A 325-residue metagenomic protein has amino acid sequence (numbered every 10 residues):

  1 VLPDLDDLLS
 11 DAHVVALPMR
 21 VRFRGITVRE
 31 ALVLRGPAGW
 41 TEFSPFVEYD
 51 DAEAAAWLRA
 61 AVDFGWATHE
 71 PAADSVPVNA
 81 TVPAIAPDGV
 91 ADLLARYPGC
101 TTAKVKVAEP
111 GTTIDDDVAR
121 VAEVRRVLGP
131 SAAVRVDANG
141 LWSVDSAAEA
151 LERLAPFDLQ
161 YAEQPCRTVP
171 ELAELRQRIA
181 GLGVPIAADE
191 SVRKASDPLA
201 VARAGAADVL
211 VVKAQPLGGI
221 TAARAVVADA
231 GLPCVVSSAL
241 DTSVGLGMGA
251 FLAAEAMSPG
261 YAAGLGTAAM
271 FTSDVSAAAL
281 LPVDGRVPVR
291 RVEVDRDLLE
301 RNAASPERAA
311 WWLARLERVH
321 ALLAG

Functional and structural regions predicted by a protein language model:
V1-H13, L17-A31, W40-P45, W66-A67 (+1 more regions): Flexible C-terminal active-site loop/helix
D6, V47-A73: Active-site- and interface-proximal helix/loop "cap" or "latch" segments in soluble metabolic and energy-transducing
H13, G39-F43, D74-P83, T101-V105 (+6 more regions): Hydrophobic faces of well-ordered beta-strands that scaffold small-molecule active sites in alpha/beta enzyme cores
L17-I26, D74-V90, K106-P110, D137-V144 (+1 more regions): Active-site mouth loops of central-metabolism enzymes
E42-A52, T101-A122: Glycine-rich, proline-tolerant flexible connector loops at the mouths of alpha/beta enzymes
G65-T68, A80-R96, P110, V118-E123: Short, charged beta->alpha transition segments
P110-A253, T272-V275, L280: Catalytic core of soluble alpha/beta enzymes
